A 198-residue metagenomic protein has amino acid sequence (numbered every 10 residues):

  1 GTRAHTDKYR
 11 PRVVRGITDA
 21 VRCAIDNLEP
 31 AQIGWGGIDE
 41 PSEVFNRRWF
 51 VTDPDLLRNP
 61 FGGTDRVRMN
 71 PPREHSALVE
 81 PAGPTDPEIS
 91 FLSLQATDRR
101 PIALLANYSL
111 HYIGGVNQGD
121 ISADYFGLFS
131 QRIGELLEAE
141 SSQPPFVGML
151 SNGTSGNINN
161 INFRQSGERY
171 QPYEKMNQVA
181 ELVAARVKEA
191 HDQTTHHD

Functional and structural regions predicted by a protein language model:
G1-V147, S151-S166, Q171-Q178, H191 (+1 more regions): Conserved beta-alpha junction segments in alpha/beta enzyme cores
